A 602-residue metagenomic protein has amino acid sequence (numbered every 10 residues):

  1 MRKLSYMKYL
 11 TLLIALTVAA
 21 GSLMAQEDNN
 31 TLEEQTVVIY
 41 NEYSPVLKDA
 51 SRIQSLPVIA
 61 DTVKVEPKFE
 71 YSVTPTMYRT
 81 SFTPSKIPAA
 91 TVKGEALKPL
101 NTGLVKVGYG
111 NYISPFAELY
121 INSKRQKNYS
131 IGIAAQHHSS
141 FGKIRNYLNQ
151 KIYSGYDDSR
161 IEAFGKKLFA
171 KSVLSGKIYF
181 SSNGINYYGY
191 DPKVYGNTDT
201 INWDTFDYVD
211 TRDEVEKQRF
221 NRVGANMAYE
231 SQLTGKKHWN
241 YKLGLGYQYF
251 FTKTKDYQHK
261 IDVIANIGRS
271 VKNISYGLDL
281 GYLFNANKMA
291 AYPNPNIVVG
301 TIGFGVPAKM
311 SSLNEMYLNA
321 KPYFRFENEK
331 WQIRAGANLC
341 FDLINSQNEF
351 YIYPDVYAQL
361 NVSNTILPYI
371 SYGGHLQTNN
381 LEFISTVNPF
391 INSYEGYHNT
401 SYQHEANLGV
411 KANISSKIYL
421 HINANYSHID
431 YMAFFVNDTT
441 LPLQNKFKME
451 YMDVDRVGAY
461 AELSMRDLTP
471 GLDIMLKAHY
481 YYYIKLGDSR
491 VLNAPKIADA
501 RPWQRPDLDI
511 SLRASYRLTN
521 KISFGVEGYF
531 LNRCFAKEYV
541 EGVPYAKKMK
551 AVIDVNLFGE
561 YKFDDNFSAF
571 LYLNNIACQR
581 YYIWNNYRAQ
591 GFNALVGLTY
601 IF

Functional and structural regions predicted by a protein language model:
A25-E95: N-terminal periplasmic/intermembrane-space "pro-region" immediately following the signal or transit peptide
K86-I87, A96-V105, Y109-N146, G155-I161: Outer-membrane beta-barrel translocator/receptor signature
L100, V105-G108, Q332-R334, C340-F602: Exposed, low-structure sequence patches enriched in small/polar residues
L119, I161-A163, A225-Y229, I261-A265 (+8 more regions): Membrane-embedded beta-strands of outer-membrane beta-barrel proteins, especially the hydrophobic/small aromatic
R125, A163, K167-K171, M227-G235 (+8 more regions): Outer-membrane beta-barrel proteins
R125-R145, S275-N285, A290, S311-L343 (+1 more regions): Surface-exposed extracellular loop regions of Gram-negative outer-membrane beta-barrel proteins
S140-K143, L148, I152-Y156, K177-N240 (+1 more regions): Flexible loop and strand-edge segments within Gram-negative outer membrane beta-barrel domains
D210-S231, K242-W331: Outer-membrane beta-barrel transmembrane domain signature of Gram-negative proteins, especially the mid-to-C-terminal
